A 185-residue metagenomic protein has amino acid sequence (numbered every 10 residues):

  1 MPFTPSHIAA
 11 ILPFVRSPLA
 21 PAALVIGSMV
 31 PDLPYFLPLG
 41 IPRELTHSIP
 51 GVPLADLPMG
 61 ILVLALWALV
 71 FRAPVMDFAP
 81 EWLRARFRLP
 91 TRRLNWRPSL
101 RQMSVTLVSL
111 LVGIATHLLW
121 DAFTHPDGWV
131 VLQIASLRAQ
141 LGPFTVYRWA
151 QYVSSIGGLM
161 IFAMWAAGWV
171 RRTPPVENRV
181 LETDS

Functional and structural regions predicted by a protein language model:
M1-S185: N-terminal membrane-targeting hydrophobic helices
